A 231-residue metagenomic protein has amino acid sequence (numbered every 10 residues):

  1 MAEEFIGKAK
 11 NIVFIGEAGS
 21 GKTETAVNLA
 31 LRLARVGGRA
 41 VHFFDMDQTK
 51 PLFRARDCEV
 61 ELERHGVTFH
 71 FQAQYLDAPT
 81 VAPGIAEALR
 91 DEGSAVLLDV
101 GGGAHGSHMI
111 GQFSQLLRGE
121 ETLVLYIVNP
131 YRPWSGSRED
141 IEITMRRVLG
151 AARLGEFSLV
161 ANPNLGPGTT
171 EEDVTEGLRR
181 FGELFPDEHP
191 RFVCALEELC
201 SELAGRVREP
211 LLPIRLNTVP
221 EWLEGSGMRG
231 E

Functional and structural regions predicted by a protein language model:
A2-A9: Phosphate-binding P-loop
F14: Hydrophobic anchor at the beta1->P-loop junction of P-loop NTPases
A18: The conserved Walker
K22: Conserved lysine of the Walker
T25, L29: Hydrophobic positions on the alpha1 helix immediately C-terminal to the Walker A/P-loop
L31-T80: N-terminal phosphate/diphosphate-binding loop that engages ATP/GTP or pyrophosphate donors across diverse enzyme folds
Q72-Y75, S94-M109: Switch II (G3) loop of P-loop NTPases
A104-R208, P220-E221: Conserved catalytic-core segment of NTP-binding enzymes
